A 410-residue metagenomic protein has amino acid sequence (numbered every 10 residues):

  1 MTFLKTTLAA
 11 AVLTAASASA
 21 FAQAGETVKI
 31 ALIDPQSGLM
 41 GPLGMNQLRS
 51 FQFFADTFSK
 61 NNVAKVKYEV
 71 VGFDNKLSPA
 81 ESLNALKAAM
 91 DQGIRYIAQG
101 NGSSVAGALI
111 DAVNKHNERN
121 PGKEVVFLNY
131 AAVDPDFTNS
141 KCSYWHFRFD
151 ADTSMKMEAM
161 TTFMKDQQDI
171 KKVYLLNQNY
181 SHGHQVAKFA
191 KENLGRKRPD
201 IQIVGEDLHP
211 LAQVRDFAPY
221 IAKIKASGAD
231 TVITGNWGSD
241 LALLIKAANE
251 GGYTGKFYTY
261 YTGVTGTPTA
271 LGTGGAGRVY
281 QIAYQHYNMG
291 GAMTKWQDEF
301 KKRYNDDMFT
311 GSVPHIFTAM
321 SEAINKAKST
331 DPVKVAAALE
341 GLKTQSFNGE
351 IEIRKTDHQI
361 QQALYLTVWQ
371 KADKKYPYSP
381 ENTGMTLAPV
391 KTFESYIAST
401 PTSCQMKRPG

Functional and structural regions predicted by a protein language model:
M1-A22: Gram-negative bacterial Sec-dependent N-terminal signal peptides
G25, L48-V70, G195-D200: Signal peptide-proximal N-terminal region of secreted/periplasmic/extracellular or secretory-lumen proteins
E26-V28, K343, F347-G410: Solvent-exposed, acidic/polar segments of extracytosolic/periplasmic ligand-binding ectodomains
T27, P42-N46, N61-F137, F149 (+1 more regions): Beta-alpha junction/loop-to-helix N-cap segments that form part of ligand/metal-binding clefts
A31-F54, F73-A80, N101-G102, L176-Q185 (+1 more regions): Extracytoplasmic "Venus flytrap"
E81-N84, P135-D136, Y144-G252, H286-K295: Extracellular/periplasmic Venus flytrap/periplasmic-binding protein
A89-S103, N120-Y130, K172-N177, G228-G238 (+4 more regions): Periplasmic-binding protein-like
S143, I245-F317, N325-T330, N382-P409: Extracellular/periplasmic periplasmic-binding protein-like sensory domains
